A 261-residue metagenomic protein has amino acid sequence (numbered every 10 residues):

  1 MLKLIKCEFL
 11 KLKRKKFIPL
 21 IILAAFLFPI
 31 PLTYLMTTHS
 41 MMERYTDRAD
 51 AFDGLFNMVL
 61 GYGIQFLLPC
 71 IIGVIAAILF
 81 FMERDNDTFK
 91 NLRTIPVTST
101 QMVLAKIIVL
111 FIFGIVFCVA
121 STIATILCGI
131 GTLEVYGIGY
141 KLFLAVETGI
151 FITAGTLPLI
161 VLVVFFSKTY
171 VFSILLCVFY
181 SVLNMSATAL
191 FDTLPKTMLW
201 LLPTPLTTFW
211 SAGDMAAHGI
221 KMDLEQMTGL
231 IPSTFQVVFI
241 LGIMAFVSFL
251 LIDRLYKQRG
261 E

Functional and structural regions predicted by a protein language model:
M1-F26: Aromatic- and glycine-rich beta-strand/loop motifs that create alpha-glucan
P19, K90, T100, Y170-V171: Residues that define the loop-to-transmembrane-helix transition and helix capping in multi-pass membrane transporters
L20, S167-V182, S186: Alpha-helical transmembrane segments of multi-pass membrane transporters/permeases
I21-A25, K106-I107, C177-V178, L241: Residue-level recognition of transmembrane alpha-helices in multi-pass small-molecule transporters/permeases
F26-A77, L104-Y170, M227-T234, V238: Secretory targeting signals
L27-T33, T122, F179-A189, L206-T207: Aromatic-anchored segments of alpha-helical transmembrane domains
T38-L55, I174, V182-Q258: Terminal transmembrane helical anchor/hairpin motif
I78-F111: Helix-loop-helix units of permease transmembrane domains in multi-pass membrane transporters, especially ABC
